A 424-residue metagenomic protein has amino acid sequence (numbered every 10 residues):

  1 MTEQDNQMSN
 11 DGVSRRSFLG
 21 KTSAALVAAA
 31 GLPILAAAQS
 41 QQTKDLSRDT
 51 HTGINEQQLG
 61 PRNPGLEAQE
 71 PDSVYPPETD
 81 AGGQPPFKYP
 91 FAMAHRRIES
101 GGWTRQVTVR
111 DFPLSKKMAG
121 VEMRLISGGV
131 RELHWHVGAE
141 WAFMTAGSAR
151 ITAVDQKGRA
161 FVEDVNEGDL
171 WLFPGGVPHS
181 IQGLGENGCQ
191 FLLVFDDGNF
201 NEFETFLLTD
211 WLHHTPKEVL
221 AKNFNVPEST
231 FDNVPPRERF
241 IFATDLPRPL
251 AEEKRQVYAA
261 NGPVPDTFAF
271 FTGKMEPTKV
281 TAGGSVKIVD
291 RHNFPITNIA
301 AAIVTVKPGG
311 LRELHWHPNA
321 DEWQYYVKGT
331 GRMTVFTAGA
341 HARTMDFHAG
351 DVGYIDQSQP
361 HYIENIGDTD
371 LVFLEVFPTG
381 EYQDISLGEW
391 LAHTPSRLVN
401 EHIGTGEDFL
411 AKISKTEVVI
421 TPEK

Functional and structural regions predicted by a protein language model:
M1-S17, A24, A28-A30, A38-Q39: N-terminal secretory signal peptides
Q39-M118, A221-K307, E313, E389 (+1 more regions): A short, N-terminal "cap"/entry segment at the start of jelly-roll beta-barrel domains of the cupin/DSBH fold
Q106, V121-H136, A302-H317, T334: Conserved short histidine dyad/triad with adjacent acidic residue
G129-E132, R150, L170-W171, G175-S180 (+4 more regions): Histidine-centered metal-chelating micro-motifs
E132, W141-F143, R150-A153, V162 (+3 more regions): Mobile, glycine-rich extracellular loop/lid and propeptide segments that shape or gate substrate/ligand access
V137-Q156, H317-A338: Glycine- and acidic-residue-biased ligand/ion/polar-headgroup-sensing regions
Q156-P174, A338-D356: Short acidic-glycine-tyrosine-enriched beta hairpin
G175-N201, Q357-Q383: Ligand-binding loop in jelly-roll beta-barrel domains
